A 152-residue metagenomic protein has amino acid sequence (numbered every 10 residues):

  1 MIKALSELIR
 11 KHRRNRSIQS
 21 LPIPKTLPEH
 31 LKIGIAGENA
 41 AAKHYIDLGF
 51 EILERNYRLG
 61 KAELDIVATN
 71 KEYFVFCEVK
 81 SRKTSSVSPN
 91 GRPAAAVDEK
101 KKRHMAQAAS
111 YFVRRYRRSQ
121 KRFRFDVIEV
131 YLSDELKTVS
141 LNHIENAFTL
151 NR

Functional and structural regions predicted by a protein language model:
M1-I33: Interdomain/boundary linker segments immediately adjacent to catalytic/signaling cores
P28, K32, A36, K61 (+1 more regions): Residues at secondary-structure transition points
K43-K61: A short acidic/basic microdomain associated with nuclease active sites
Y45, L64-A68, E72-S86, M105: Conserved catalytic cores of phosphodiester-cleaving nucleases, focusing on short active-site segments
A62-L64, V75, F123-F125, V139: Change "...and in nucleic-acid phosphodiester-cleaving endonucleases..." to "...and in nucleic-acid processing enzymes
I66, F125-E129, N146: A structural signal for short, well-ordered beta-strand segments
S81-D134: Catalytic cores of nucleic-acid endonucleases
Y131-R152: Short, low-complexity, polybasic intrinsically disordered segments
